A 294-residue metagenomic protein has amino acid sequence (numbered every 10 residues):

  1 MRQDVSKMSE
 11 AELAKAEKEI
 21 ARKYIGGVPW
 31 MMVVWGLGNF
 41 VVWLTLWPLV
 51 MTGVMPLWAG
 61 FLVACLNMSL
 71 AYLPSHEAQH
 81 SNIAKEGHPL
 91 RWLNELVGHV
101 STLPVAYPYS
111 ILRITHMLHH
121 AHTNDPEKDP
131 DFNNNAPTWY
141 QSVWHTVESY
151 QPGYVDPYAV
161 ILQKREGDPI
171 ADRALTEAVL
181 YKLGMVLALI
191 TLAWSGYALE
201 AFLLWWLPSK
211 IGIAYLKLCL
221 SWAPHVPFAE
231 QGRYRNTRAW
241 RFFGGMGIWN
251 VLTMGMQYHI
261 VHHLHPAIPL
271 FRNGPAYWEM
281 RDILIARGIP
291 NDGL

Functional and structural regions predicted by a protein language model:
M1-C65, P74, H99-L207, P269-L294: Non-catalytic, topology-defining segments of multipass membrane proteins
L66, G245-M256: Long helical/loop segments within the catalytic core of UDP-sugar-dependent glycosyltransferases, especially the large
L66-A78, P108, W206-G232: Transmembrane alpha-helical segments that form the membrane-embedded catalytic/substrate-channel core of multi-pass
Y72-S81, L112-N124, L220-P227, L252-I268: Histidine-centered catalytic micro-motifs
S81-Y107, E127-Q141, Q231-M246: Juxtamembrane helix-capping/reentrant segments at transmembrane boundaries
G87-E95, I114-L118, W144-V155, F228-R238 (+1 more regions): Juxtamembrane/interfacial segments around transmembrane helices
P89, E177-A178, W249-V251: A short, ordered amphipathic alpha-helix with a cationic face
G167-R173, W206, A229-F243: Membrane-helix boundary/juxtamembrane motif in polytopic membrane proteins
